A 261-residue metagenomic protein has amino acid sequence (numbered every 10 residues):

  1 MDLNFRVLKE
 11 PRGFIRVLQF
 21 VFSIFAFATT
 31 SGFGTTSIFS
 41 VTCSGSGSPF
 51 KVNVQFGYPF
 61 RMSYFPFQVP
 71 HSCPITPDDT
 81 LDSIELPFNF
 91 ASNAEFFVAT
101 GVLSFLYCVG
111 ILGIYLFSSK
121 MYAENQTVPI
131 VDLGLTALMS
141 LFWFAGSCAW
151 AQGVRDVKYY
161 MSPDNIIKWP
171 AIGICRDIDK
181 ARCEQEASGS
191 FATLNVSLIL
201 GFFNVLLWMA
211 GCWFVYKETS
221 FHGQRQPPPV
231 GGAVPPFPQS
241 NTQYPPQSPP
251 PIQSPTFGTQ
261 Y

Functional and structural regions predicted by a protein language model:
M1-D82, K120-I130, P163-Y261: Intrinsically disordered terminal tails
R12, N93-T100, D132, M139 (+1 more regions): Extracellular structured ligand-interaction cores
Q19-T29, T100-I114, L138-Q152, F203-F214: Membrane-embedded alpha-helical transmembrane segments of multi-pass integral membrane proteins
P77-S92, V109-M121, G146-A149, G153: Membrane-helix exit/interface motif
P87, E124-V128, W143: Short, structured coil/loop segments at alpha-helix boundaries
A94-A99, Y122-T136, K158-M161: Loop-to-transmembrane helix junctions at the membrane interface
W150-I167: Functional transmembrane-helix hotspots
